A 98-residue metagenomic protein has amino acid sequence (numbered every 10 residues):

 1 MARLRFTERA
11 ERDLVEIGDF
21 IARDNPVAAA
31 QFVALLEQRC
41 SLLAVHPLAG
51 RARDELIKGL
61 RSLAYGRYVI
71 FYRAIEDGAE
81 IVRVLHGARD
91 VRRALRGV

Functional and structural regions predicted by a protein language model:
R3-L60, R96: Basic, Lys/Arg-enriched alpha-helical interface segments
R23-P26, S62, V82, V91: Short, low-complexity, polar/charged sequence segments that are solvent-exposed and flexible
E37, Y65, L85: Σ70-family region 2.3-2.4 aromatic/basic alpha-helix that recognizes the −10 promoter and nucleates DNA melting
L48-G78: Basic/aromatic recognition patch in beta-strand/loop cores that engages polyanionic ligands
Y68, R73-V98: Enriched for short, Lys/Arg-rich terminal
